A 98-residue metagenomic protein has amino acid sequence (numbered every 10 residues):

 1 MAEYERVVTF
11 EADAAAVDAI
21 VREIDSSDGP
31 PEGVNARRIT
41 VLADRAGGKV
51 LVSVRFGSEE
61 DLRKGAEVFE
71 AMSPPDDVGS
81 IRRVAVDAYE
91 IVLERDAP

Functional and structural regions predicted by a protein language model:
M1-L51, F56-P74, V78-P98: Short S/T/G/P-rich N-terminal loop/turn motif that feeds into the first structured element of a domain
